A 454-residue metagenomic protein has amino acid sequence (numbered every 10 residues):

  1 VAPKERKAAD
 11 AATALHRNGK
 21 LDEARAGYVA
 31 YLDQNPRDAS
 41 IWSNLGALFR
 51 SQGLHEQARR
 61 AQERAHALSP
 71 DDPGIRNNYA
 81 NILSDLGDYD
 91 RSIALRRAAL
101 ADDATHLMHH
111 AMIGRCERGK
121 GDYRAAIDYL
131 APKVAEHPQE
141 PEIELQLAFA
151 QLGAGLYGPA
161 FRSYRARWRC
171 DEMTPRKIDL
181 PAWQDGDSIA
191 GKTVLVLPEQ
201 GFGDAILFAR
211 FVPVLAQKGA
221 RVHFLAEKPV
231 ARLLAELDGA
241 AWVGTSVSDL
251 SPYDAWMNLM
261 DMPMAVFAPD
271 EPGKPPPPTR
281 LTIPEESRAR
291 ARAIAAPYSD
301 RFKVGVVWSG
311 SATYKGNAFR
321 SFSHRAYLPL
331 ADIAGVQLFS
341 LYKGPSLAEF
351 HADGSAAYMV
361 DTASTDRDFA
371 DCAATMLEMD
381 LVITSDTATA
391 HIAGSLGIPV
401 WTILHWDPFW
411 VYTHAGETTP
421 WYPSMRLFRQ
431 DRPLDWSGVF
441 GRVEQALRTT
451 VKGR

Functional and structural regions predicted by a protein language model:
V1-L381, D386-R454: Alpha-helical solenoid repeat scaffolds of the TPR/TPR-like class and their adjacent stem/linker regions that mediate
